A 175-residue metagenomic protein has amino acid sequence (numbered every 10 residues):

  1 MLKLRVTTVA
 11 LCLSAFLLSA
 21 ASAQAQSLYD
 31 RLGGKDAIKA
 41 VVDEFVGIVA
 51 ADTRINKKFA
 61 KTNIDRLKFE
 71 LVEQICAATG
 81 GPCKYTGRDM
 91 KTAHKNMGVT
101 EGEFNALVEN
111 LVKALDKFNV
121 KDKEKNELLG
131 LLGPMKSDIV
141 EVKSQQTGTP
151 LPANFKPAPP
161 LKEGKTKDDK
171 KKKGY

Functional and structural regions predicted by a protein language model:
M1-V6: Positively charged n-region of N-terminal signal peptides that target proteins for export
T8-S19: Bacterial N-terminal signal peptides
A23-Y175: Core of compact, soluble alpha-helical bundle domains
